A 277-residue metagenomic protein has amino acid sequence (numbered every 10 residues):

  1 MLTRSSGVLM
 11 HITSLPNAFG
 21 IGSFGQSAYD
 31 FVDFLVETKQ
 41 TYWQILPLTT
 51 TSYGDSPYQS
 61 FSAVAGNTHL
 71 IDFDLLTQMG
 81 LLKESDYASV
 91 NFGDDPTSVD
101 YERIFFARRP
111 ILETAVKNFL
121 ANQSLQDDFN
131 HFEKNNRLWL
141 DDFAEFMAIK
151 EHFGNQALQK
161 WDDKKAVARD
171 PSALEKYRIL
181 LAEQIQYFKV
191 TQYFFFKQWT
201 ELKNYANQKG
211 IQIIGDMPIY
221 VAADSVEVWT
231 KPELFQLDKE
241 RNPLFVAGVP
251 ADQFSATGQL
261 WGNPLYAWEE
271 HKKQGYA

Functional and structural regions predicted by a protein language model:
M1-L2, H11, N17, D55-F196 (+1 more regions): Alpha-amylase-like alpha-glycosidases and glucanotransferases acting on alpha-linked glucans and related
S6-M10, W43-Q44, I213-G215: Hydrophobic faces of well-ordered beta-strands that scaffold small-molecule active sites in alpha/beta enzyme cores
G7, H11-D30: N-terminal catalytic cores of NTP/NDP-binding nucleotidyl/phosphoryl-transfer enzymes
Q26-T51: Catalytic domains of carbohydrate-active enzymes, especially glycoside hydrolases
Y29-E37, L202-Q208, A277: Short amphipathic alpha-helices and their capping/turn segments at secondary-structure boundaries
L35, I45, F146, A206 (+1 more regions): Conserved, mostly hydrophobic/aromatic
Q44-G54, M217-A223: Short, solvent-exposed turn/loop segments enriched in Gly/Ser/Thr/Pro and often Arg
F188, Q192-V221: Conserved, well-ordered alpha-helix/loop/beta-strand core segments that scaffold catalytic motifs
